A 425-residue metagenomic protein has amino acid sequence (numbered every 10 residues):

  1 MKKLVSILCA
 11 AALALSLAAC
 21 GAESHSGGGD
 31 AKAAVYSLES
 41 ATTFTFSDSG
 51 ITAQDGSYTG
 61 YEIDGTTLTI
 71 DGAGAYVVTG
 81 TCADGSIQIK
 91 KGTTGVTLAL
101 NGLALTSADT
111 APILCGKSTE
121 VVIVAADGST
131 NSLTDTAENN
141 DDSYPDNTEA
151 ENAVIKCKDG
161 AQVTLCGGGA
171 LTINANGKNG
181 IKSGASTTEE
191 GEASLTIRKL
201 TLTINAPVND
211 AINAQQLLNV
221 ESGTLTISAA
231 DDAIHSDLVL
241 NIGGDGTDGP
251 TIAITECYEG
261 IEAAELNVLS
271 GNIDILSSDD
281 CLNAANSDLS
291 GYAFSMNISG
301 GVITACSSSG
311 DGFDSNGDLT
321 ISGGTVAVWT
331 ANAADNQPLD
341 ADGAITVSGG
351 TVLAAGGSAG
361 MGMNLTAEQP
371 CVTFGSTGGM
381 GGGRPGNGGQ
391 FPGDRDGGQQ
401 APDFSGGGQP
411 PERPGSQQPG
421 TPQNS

Functional and structural regions predicted by a protein language model:
L4-A14, C20-S425: A composition-driven surface/loop motif
